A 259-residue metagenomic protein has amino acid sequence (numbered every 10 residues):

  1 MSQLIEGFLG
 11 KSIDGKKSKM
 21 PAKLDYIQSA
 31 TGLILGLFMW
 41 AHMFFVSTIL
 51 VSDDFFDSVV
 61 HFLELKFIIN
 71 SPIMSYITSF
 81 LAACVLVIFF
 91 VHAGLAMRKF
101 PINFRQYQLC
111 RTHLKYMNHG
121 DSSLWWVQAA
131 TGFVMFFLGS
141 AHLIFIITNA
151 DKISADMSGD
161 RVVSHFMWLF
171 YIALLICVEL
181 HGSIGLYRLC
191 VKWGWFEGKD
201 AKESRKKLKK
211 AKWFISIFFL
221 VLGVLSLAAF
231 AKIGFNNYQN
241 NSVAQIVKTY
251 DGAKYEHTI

Functional and structural regions predicted by a protein language model:
M1-I259: Membrane-embedded alpha-helical bundles that constitute the cytochrome b-like, heme-associated redox core of multi-pass
